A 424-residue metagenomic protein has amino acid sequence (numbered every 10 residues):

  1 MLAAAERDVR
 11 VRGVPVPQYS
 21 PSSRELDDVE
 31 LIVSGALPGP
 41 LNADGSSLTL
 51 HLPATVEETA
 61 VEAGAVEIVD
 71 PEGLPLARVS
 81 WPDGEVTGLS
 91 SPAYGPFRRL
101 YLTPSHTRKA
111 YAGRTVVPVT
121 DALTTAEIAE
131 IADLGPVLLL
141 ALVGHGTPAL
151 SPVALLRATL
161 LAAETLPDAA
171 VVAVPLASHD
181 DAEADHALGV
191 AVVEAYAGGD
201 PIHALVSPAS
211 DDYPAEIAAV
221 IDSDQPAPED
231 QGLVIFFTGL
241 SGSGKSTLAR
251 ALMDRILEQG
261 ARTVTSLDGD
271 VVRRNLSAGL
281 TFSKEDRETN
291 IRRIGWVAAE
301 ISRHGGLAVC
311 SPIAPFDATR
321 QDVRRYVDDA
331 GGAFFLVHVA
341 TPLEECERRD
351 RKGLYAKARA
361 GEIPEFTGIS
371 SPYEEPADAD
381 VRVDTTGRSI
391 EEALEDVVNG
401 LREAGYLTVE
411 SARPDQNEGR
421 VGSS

Functional and structural regions predicted by a protein language model:
M1-V234: Nucleotidyltransferase catalytic core that binds NTPs
T107-V119, D133-P136, L140-A173, E194-S311 (+4 more regions): Glycine-rich phosphate-binding loop of ATP-dependent small-molecule kinases
K357: Short catalytic/ligand-gating loop segments at beta-alpha or beta-beta junctions within enzyme catalytic domains
